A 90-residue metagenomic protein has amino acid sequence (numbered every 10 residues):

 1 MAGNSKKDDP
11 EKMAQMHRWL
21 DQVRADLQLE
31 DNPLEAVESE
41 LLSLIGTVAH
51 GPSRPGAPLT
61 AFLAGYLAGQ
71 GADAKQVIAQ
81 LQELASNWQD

Functional and structural regions predicted by a protein language model:
A2-M13, H17-L27, A72-D90: C-terminal binding/interaction regions
N32-A68: Amphipathic, hydrophobic secondary-structure cores in small proteins
